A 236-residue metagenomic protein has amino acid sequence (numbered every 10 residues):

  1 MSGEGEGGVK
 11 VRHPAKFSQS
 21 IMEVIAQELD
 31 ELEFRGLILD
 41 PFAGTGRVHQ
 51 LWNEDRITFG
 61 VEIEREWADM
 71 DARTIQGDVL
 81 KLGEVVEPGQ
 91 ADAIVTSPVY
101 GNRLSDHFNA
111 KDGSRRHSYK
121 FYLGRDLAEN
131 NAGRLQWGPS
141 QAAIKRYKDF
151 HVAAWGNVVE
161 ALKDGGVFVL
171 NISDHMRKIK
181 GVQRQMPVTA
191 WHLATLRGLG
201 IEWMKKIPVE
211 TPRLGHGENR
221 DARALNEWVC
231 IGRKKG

Functional and structural regions predicted by a protein language model:
M1-G236: Class I S-adenosyl-L-methionine-dependent methyltransferase catalytic core
